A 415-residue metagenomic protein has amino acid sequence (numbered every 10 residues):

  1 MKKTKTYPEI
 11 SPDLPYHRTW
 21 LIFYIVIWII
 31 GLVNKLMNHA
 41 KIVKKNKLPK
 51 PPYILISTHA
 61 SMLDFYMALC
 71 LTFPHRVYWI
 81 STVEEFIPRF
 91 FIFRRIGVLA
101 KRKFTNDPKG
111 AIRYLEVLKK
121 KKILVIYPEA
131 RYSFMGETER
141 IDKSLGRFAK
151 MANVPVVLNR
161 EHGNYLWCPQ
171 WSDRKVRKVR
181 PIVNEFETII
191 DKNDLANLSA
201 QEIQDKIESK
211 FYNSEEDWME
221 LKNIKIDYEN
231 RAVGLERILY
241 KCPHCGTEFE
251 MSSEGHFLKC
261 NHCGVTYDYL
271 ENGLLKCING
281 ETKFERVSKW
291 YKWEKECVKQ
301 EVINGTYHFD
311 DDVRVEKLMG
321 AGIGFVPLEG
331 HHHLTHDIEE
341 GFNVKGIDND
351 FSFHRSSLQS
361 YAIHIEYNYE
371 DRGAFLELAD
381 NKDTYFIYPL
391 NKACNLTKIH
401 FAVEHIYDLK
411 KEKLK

Functional and structural regions predicted by a protein language model:
Y7-I27: Helix-enriched interaction subdomains in cytosolic or periplasmic regions, typified by TIR/SEFIR signaling/NADase cores
Y16-T19, F23, N34-D205, C245 (+5 more regions): Soluble catalytic domains of membrane acyltransferases
I87, T266, V326-P327, D348-F353 (+1 more regions): Short, surface-exposed beta-strand/loop "edge" segments at domain boundaries and coil↔beta transitions
P181-E248, N381-K398: A broadly conserved sequence feature marking short terminus-proximal activation segments in nucleic acid-centric
D227-E281: Cys/His-rich short segments
C277-L334: Anionic N-terminal interaction surfaces
G322-H333, D337-G373: Phosphoinositide-binding peripheral membrane targeting modules
S357-K415: Acidic, Ser/Thr- and proline-rich intrinsically disordered linker/docking segments of eukaryotic scaffolds
